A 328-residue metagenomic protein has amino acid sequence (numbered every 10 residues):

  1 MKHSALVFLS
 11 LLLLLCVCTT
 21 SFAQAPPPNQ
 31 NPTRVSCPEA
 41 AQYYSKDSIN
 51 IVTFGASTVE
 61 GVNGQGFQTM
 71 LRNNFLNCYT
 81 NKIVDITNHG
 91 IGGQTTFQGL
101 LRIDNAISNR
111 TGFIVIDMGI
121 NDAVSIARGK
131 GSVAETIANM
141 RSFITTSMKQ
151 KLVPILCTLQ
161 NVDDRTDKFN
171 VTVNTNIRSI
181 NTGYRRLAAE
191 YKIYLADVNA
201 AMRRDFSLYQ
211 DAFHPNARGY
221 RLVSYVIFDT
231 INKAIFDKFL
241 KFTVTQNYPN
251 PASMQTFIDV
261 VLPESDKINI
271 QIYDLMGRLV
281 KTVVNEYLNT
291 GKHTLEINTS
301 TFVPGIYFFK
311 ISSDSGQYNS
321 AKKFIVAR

Functional and structural regions predicted by a protein language model:
M1-L9: Bacterial N-terminal signal peptides that target proteins for export
L9-C18: Bacterial N-terminal signal peptides
Q24-G92, R102-R110: Serine-esterase "nucleophile elbow" of acetyl-processing enzymes
M70-D85, Q98-N232: Alpha-helical cap/lid subdomain in secreted, periplasmic, or secretory-pathway luminal O-acyl-processing enzymes
Y220, Y273-V280, Y307: Short, glycine-anchored, charge-dense loop/turn motifs used at functional sites
F236-Y248, A252-I272, T294-T299: Glycine-centered coil/turn sites that cap beta-strands in beta-rich domains
V284-G316, S320: Short, surface-exposed loop/turn motifs with a glycine/proline- and acidic-biased composition
K323-R328: Short beta-strand edge segments in extracellular beta-sheet folds
